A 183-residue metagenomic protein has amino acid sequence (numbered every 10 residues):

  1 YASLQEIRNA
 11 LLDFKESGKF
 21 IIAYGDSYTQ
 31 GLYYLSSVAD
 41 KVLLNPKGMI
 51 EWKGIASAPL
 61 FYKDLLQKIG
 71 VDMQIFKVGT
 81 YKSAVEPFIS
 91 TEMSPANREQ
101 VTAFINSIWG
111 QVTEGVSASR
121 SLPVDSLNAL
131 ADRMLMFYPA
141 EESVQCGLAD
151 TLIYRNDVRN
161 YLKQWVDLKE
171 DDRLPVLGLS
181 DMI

Functional and structural regions predicted by a protein language model:
Y1-P123, N128, D132, K163-I183: Small-residue-centered hinge/linker elements
L43-L44, A149-R155: Short acidic-hydrophobic, aromatic-tinged amphipathic segments that line or gate anion-handling sites
M136-Y138: Extended, domain-scale alpha-helical bundle/helix-rich regions
S143: Short, contiguous alpha-helical
R155-D157, L168: Amphipathic alpha-helical
